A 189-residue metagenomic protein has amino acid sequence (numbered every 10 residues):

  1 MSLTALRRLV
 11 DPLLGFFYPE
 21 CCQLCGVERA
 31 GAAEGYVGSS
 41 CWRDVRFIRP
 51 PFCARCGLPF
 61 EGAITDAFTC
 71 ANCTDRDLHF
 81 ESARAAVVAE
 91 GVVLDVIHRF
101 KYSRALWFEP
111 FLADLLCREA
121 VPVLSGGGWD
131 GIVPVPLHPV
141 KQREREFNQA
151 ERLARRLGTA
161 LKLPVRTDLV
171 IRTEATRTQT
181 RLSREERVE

Functional and structural regions predicted by a protein language model:
M1-E189: Glycine-rich phosphate/pyrophosphate-handling loop used in enzymes and phosphotransfer proteins
